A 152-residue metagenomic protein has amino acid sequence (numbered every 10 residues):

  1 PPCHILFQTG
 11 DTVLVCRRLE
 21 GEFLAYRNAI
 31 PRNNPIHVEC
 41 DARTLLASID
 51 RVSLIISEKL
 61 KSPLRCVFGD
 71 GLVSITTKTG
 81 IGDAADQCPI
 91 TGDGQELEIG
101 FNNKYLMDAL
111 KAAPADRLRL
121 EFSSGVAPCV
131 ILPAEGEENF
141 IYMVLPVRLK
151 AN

Functional and structural regions predicted by a protein language model:
P1-L19, N34-N152: DNA polymerase processivity clamps
A29-P31: Short hinge/gating elements
